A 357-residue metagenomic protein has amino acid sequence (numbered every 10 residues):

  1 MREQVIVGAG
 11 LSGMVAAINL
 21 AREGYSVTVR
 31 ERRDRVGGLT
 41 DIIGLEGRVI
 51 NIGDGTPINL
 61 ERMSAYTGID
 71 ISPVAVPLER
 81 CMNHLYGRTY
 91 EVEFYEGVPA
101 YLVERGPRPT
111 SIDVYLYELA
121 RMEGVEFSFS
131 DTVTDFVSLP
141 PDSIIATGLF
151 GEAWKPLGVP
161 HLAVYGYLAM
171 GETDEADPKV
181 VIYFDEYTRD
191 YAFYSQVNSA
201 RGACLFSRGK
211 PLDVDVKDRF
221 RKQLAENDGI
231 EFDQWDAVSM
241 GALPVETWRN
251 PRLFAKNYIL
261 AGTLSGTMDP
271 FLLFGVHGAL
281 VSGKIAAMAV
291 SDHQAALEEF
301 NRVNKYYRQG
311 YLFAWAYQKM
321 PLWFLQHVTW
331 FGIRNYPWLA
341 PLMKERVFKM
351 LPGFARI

Functional and structural regions predicted by a protein language model:
R2-V29: N-terminal Rossmann-like FAD-binding beta1-loop-alpha1 element of flavoenzymes
N19, G38-L85, Y165: N-terminal FAD cofactor-binding segment of flavoenzymes
V29-R33, T263: Conserved acidic E/D residue at the C-terminus of a beta-strand in Rossmann-like folds
N51-I58, Y95-E118, P211-V216: Short beta-strand to alpha-helix junction loop
V76, L212-S291, A295: FAD/FMN-dependent oxidoreductases across multiple families
T110, V114-F232, G266: Predominantly flavin-linked oxidoreductase catalytic cores and closely associated redox partners
M288-H327: Active-site-proximal substrate-binding core of FAD-dependent oxidoreductases
A316-I357: C-terminal auxiliary extensions adjacent to catalytic cores
